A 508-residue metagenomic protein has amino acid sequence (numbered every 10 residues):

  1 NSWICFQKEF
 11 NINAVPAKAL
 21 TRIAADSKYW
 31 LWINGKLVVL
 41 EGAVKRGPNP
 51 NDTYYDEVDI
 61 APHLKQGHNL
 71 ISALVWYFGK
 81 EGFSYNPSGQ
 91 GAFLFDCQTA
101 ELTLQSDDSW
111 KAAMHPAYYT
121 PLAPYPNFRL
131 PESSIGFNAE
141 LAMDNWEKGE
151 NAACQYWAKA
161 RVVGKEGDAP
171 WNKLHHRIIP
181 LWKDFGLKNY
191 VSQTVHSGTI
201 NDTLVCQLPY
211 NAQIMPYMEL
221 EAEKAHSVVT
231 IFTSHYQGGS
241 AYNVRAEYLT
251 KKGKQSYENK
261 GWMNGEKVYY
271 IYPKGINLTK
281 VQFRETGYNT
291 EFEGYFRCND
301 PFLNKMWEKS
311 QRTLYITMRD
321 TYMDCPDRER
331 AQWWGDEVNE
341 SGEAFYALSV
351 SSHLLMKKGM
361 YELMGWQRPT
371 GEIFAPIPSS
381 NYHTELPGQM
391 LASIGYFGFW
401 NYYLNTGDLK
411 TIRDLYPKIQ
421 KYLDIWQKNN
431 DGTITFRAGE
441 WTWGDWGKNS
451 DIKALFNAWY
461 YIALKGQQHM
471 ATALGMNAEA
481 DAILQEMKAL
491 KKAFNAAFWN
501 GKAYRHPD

Functional and structural regions predicted by a protein language model:
N1-D327, D336, S351-K357, F374-I377 (+3 more regions): Extracellular/oxidizing-compartment recognition motifs
K28, T99, T103-H115, T120-A123 (+7 more regions): Active-site acid/base region of carbohydrate-active enzymes
